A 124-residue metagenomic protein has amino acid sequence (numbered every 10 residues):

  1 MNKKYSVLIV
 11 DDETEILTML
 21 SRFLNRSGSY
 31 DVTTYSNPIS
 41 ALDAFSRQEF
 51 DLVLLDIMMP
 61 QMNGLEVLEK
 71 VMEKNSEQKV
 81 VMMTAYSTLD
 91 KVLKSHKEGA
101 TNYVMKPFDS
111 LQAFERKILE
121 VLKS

Functional and structural regions predicted by a protein language model:
T14-T33: Two-component/phosphorelay signaling modules centered on CheY-like receiver
T34-L52: Acidic, metal-coordinating helix/loop segments flanking the phosphotransfer/catalytic sites of two-component signaling
S36-N37, N63-E66: Acidic catalytic/metal-coordinating carboxylates
D43, L65-S76: Short amphipathic alpha-helix used as the core "switch/output" element in two-component signaling
M59: Receiver (REC) domain active-site loop signature in two-component systems and cognate sites in sensor histidine kinases
E66, S87-V104: Alpha4 helix (beta4-alpha4-beta5 surface) of REC/receiver domains from two-component response regulators
A113-S124: Receiver (REC) domain switch/output surface
